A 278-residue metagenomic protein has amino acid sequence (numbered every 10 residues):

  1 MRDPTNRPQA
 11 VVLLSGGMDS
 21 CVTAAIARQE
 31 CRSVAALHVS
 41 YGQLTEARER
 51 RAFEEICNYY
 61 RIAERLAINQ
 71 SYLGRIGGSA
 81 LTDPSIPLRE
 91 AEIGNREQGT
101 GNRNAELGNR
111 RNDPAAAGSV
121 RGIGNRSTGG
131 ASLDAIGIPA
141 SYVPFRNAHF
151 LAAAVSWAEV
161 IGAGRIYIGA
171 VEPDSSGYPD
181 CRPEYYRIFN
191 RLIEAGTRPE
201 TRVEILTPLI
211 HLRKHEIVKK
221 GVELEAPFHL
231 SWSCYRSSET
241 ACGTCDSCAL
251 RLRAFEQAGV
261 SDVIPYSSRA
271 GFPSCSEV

Functional and structural regions predicted by a protein language model:
R2-E225: ATP-dependent adenylation/nucleotidyltransferase module used to activate substrates
Q29-E30, F53-E55, S238, E256 (+1 more regions): Alpha-helix termini
A152, W232-R253: Local cysteine-cluster metal-coordination motifs and their immediate loop/turn environment, predominantly Fe-S cluster
I166, Y235-C242, V260-S268: Charge-dense, low-complexity polyampholytic segments
G221-E223, F228-S237: Short, intrinsically disordered, charge-biased short linear motifs at domain edges
A249-V278: Short Fe-S-cluster ligation motifs
